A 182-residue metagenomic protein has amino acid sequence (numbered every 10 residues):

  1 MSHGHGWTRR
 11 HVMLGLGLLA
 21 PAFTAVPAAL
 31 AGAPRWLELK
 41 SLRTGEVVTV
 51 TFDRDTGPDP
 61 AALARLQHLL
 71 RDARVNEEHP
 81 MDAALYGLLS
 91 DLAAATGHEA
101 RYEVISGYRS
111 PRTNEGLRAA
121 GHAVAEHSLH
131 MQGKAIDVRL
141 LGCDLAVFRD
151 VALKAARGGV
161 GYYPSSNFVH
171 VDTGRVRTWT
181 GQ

Functional and structural regions predicted by a protein language model:
M1-A20: N-terminal secretory signal peptides and thylakoid transit peptides that target proteins across membranes
H3, R35-K40, D55, A123-Q182: Catalytic cores and adjacent binding grooves of peptidoglycan-active enzymes
F23-V50: C-terminal segment of N-terminal export signals and the immediately downstream linker at the start of the mature
L42, L69, L88-E99, A120-A123 (+1 more regions): Structured segments of extracytoplasmic/periplasmic soluble domains in secreted or envelope-associated proteins
D55-E103: Active-site acidic/histidine clusters and adjacent loop/turn architecture that either coordinate catalytic ions
Y86-S90, N114, L145, R149: Extracytoplasmic/secreted envelope proteins and their assembly/folding machinery, especially bacterial periplasmic
R101-E115: Acidic helix-start/capping segments at beta-turn-to-alpha-helix junctions
P111-E126: Charged, often glycine-rich, active-site loop that binds/positions anionic groups
